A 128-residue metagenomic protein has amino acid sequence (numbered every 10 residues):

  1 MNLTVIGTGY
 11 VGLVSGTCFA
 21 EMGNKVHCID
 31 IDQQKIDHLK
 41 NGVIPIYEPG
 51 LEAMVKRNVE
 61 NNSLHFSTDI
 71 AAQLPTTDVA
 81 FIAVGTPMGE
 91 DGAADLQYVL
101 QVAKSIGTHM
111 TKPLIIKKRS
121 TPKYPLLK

Functional and structural regions predicted by a protein language model:
M1-V43: NAD(P)+-binding Rossmann beta1-loop-alpha1 motif at the extreme N-terminus of oxidoreductases
N2, K25, D78, P113-L114: The start of beta-strands in P-loop NTPase/AAA+ ATPase cores
I31, V43-R57: Basic, amphipathic N-terminal segments that precede the first structured/catalytic domain
D32, D69-I70, D95: Acidic/polar helix N-cap motif
Q33, A72, P122: Short, glycine/acidic-enriched loop or turn micro-motifs at the edges of active sites
L51-D78, M88, I106-G107: A structured beta-alpha segment of the ubiquitous adenosine-cofactor-binding alpha/beta core
A80-I82, K118: Redox-cofactor binding/interface segments in oxidoreductases and associated redox assembly factors
M88-K128: Rossmann-like NAD(P)(H) cofactor-binding subdomain of soluble oxidoreductases
